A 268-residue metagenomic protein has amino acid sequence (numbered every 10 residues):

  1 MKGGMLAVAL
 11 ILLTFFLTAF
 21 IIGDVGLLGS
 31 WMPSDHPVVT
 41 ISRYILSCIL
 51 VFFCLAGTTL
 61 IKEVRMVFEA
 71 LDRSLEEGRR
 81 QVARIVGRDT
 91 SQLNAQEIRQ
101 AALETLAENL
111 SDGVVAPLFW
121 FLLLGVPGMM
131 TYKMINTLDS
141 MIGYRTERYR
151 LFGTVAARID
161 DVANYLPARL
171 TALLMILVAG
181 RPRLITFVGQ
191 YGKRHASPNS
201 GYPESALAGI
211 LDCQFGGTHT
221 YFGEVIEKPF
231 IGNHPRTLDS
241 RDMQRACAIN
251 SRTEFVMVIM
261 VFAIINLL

Functional and structural regions predicted by a protein language model:
M1-M130, G143-L268: Hydrophobic alpha-helical transmembrane segments
M134, L138, I142: Active-site His/Glu-centered metal-binding helix of metallohydrolases
